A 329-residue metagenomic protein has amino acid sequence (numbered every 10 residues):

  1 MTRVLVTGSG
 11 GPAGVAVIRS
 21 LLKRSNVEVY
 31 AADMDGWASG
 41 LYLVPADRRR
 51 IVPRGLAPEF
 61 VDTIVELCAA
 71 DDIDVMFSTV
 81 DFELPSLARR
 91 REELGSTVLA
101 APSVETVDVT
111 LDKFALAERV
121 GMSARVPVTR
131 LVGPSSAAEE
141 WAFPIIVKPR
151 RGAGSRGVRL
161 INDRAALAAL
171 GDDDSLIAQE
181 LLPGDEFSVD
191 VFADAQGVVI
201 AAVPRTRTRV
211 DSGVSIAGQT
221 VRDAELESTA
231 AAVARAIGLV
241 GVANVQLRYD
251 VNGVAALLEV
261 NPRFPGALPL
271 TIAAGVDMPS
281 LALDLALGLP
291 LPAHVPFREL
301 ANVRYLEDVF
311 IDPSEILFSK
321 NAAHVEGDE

Functional and structural regions predicted by a protein language model:
M1-A101: ATP-binding N-terminal substructure of ATP-dependent carboxylate-amine bond-forming enzymes
G40-Y42, E59-D62, V107-F114, S155-V158 (+1 more regions): Short, charged, surface-exposed secondary-structure boundary motifs
R50, D71, R222-E329: ATP-dependent carboxylate activation and anion-phosphoryl transfer catalytic cores that bind Mg-ATP to form
T63-L67, A137, A169-L170, D250: CheY-like receiver
V107-D185, D194-V198, A224: Active-site nucleotide/adenylate-binding loops and adjacent lid/helix of ATP-dependent enzymes
G157-G238, R248-A256: Phosphate-binding site of ATP-dependent enzymes
